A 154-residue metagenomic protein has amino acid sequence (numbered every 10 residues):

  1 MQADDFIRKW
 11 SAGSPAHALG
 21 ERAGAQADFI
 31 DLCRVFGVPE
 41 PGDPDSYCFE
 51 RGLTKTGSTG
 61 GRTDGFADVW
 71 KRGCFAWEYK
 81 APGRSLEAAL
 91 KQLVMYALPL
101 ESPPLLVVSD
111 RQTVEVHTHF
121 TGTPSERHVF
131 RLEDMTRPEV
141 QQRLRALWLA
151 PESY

Functional and structural regions predicted by a protein language model:
M1-A12, T59-T63, G73-C74, Y79-V94 (+1 more regions): Short, basic/polar, glycine-containing "phosphate-handling" surface segments that engage DNA
M1-Y47: Charged, often low-complexity linker/regulatory segments
S11, C33-R34, P41, G52-T54 (+2 more regions): Short linear sequence elements within intrinsically disordered, low-complexity coil regions
E21, E50, E78: Acidic-residue sensor for enzyme active/binding pockets
G24, D31-R34, S46, K71 (+3 more regions): Low-complexity, compositionally biased segments
Q26, I30-R34, R51, A67 (+1 more regions): N-terminal, well-ordered alpha-helical segments
P39-R72: Active-site metal-binding core of divalent-cation-utilizing nuclease and nuclease-like domains
